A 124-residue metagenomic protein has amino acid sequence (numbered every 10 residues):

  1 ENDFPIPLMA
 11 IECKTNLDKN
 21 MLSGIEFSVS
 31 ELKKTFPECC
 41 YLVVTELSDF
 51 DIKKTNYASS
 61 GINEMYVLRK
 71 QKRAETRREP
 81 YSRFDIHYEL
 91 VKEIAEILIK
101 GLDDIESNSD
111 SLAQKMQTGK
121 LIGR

Functional and structural regions predicted by a protein language model:
E1, P7-T15, I25: Conserved catalytic cores of phosphodiester-cleaving nucleases, focusing on short active-site segments
N2-D3, Y57: Structural motif
D3-F4, K34: Generic structural signal for beta-strand residues in well-ordered domains
P5-I6, S60: Structured loop/turn residues at beta-strand edges in well-structured enzyme cores
I6-P7, E38: A general structural motif
T15-N20, S48-D51: Short acidic, S/G/P-rich loop/turn micro-motifs used as interaction or catalytic elements
L17-T35: Mg2+/Mn2+-dependent nuclease catalytic core
T35-C40, T45-R124: C-terminal tail/extension regions appended to the core domain(s) of diverse proteins
